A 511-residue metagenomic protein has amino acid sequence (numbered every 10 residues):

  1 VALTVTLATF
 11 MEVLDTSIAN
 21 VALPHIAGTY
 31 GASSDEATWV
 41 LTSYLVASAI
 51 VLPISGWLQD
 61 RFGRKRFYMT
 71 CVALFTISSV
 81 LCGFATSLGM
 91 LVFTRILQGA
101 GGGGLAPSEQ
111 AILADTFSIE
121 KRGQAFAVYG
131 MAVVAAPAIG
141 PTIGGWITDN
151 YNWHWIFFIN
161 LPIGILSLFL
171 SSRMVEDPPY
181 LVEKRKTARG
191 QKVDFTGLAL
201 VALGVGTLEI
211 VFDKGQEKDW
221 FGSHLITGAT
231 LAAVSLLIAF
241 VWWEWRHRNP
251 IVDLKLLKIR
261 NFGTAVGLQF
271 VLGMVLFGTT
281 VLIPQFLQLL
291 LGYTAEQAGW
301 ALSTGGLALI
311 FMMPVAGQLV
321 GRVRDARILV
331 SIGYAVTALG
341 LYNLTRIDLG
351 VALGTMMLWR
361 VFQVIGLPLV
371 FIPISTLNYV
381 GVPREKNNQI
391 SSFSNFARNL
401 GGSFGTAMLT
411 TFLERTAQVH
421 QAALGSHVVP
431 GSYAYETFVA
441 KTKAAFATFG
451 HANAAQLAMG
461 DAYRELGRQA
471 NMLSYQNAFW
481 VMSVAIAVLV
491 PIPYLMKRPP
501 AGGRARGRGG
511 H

Functional and structural regions predicted by a protein language model:
V1-G56, Y68, G89-V92, N152 (+4 more regions): Transmembrane core module of solute transporters
V1-P179, V320-V323, V330: Transmembrane-helix bundle of Major Facilitator Superfamily
E36, F393-R498, G503-H511: Hydrophobic transmembrane architecture of multi-pass small-molecule transporters
A49, T76-I77, L161-L168, L237 (+3 more regions): Small-residue-rich packing faces within the transmembrane alpha-helices of Major Facilitator Superfamily
A106, A136, I163, E209 (+8 more regions): Hydrophobic alpha-helical transmembrane segments in multi-pass membrane proteins
F126, A136-P141, G145, T279 (+1 more regions): Small-residue-rich alpha-helical segments with characteristic i,i+4
P162-L181, L203-D213, A232-R246, V490-K497: C-terminal membrane-cytosol helix-exit motif in multi-pass small-molecule transporters
I163-G206, W220, L225, V252-K258 (+2 more regions): Central mid-sequence intracellular linker of multi-pass
